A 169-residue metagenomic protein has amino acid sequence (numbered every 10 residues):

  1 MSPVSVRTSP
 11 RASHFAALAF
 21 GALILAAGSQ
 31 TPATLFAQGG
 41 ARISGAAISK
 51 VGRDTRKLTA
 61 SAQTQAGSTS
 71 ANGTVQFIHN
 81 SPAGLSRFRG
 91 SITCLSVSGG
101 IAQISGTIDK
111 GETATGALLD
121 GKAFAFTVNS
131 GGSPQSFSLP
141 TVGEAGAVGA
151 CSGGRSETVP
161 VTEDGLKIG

Functional and structural regions predicted by a protein language model:
M1-A12: N-terminal secretory signal peptides that target proteins for export/translocation
A16-Q30: Bacterial N-terminal signal peptides
T31-A37: Sec/Tat signal peptide C-region and signal peptidase I cleavage site
G39-K50: Polar/acidic, low-complexity leader/linker segments enriched in S/T/G and N/D
S49-A125: Predominantly extracellular/secreted and cell-surface proteins with exposed, flexible low-complexity segments
E112-T115, L119-D120, N129, P134-Q135 (+1 more regions): Glycine-anchored, exposed beta-strand/edge motif detector
P134-G169: C-terminal partner/receptor-binding element of secreted or periplasmic proteins
